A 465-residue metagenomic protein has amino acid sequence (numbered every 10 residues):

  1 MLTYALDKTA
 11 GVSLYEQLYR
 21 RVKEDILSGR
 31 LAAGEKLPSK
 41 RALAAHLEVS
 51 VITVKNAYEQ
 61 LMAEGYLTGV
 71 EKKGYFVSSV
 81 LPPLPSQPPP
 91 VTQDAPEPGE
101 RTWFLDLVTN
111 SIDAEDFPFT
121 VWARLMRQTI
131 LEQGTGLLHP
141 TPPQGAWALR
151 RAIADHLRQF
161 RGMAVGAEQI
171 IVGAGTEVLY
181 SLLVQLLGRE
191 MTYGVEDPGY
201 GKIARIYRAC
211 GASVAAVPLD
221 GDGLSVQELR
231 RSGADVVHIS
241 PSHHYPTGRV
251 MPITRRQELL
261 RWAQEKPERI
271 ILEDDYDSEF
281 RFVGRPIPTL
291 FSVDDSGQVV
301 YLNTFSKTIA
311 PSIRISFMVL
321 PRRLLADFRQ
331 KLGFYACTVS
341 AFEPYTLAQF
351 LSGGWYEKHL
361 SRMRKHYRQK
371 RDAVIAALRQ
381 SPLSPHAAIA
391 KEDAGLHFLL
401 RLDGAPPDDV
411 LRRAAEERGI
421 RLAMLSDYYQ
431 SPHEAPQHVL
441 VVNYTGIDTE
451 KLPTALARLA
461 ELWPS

Functional and structural regions predicted by a protein language model:
M1-T129, L138, L149, R323 (+8 more regions): N-terminal basic, amphipathic alpha-helical segments
K72, S292-D327: Active-site PLP attachment segment
L107, I271-L272: Residue-level marker for buried hydrophobic side chains located in beta-strands that build the well-ordered beta-sheet
M126, L131, G136-P267, E279 (+2 more regions): Conserved core of the PLP fold type I
I153, F317, Y345-S352: Helix-loop "lid/cap" segments that line or gate small-molecule binding pockets
V195, L272-E273: Hydrophobic residues in beta-strands of the RecA-like P-loop NTPase core, especially within AAA+ ATPase
S213, R269-I270, I420-R421: Residue-level detector of anion-binding/catalytic polar loops
